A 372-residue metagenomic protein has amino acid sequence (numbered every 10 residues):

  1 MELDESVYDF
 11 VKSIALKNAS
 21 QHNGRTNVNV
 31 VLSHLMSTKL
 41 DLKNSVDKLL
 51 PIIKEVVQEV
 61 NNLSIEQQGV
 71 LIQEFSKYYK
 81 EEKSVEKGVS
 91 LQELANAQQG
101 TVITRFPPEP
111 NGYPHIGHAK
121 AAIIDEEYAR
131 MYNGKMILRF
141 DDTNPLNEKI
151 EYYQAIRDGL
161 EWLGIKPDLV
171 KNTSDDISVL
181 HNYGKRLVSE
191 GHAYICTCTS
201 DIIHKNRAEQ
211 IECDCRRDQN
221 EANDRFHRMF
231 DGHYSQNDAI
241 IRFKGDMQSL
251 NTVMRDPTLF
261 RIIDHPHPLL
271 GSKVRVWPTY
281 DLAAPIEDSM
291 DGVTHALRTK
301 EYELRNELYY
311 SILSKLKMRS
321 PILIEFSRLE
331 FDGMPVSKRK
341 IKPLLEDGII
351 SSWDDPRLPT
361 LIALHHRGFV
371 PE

Functional and structural regions predicted by a protein language model:
M1-Y113, D238, F243, Q248-L250 (+2 more regions): Non-catalytic terminal extensions that flank enzyme cores
K83-R157, P268-T299: N-terminal catalytic cores of NTP/NDP-binding nucleotidyl/phosphoryl-transfer enzymes
F106-P108, L138-D142, S174, G191 (+1 more regions): Glycine-rich, histidine-containing beta strand-loop boundary motifs that form or position
Y113-A119, I150, Q154, S174-H181 (+7 more regions): Conserved structured core elements
G134-M136, W162-I165, P285-V293, S320 (+2 more regions): Short acidic (Asp/Glu) and glycine-rich catalytic loops that position anionic groups and cofactors
F140-N147, L169-S178, D201-I202, L297-R298 (+2 more regions): Conserved short loop/turn motifs at secondary-structure junctions
Y152-S178, Y183-R186, G191-A193: A glycine-rich helix N-cap at a beta->alpha junction
S189-I341: Active-site cores that bind ATP or allylic diphosphates and position pyrophosphate for catalysis
